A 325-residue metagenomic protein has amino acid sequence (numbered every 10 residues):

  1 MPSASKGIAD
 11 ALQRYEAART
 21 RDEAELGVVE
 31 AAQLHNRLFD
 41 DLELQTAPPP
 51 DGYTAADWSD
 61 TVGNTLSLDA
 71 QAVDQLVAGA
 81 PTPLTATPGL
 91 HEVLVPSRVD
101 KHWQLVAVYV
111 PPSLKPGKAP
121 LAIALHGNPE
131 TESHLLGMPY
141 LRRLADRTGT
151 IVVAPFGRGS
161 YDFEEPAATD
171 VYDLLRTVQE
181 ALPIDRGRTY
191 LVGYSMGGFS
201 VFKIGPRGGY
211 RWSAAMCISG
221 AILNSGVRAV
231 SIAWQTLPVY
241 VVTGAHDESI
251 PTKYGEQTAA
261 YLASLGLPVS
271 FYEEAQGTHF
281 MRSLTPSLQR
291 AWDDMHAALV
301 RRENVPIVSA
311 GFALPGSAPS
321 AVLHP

Functional and structural regions predicted by a protein language model:
P2-A119, A259, E303-V305, L314-A318: A domain-start/cap signature at the N-terminus of enzymes
P2-R19, A32-L34, V242, E248 (+1 more regions): C-terminal catalytic histidine-bearing segment of alpha/beta-hydrolase fold enzymes
P112-K118, F163-M196, V201, P206-G209: Gly/Ser-rich "nucleophile elbow"/oxyanion-hole loop immediately N-terminal to the catalytic nucleophile in hydrolases
L114-E164, N224: Short substrate-entry loop that stabilizes the transition state in hydrolases
L125-G127, S219, T243: The conserved beta1-alpha1 loop
L135-R142, L174, G220-I232, K253 (+1 more regions): Alpha-helical scaffolding within the catalytic cores of extracellular/periplasmic polymer-degrading hydrolases
L191-G193, I218, V242: Short beta-strand immediately N-terminal to the catalytic nucleophile in serine-hydrolase-like folds
Y210-L223: A conserved short beta-strand
